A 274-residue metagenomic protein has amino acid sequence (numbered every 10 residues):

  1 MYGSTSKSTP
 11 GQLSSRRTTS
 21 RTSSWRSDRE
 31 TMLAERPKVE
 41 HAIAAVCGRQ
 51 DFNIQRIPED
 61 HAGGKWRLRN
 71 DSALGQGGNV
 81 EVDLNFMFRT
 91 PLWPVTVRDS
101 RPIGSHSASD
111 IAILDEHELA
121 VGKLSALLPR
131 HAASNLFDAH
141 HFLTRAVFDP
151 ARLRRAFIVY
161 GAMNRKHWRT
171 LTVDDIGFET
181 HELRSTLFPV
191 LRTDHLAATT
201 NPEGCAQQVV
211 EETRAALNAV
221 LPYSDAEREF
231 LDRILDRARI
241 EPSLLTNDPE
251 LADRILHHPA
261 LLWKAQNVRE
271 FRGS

Functional and structural regions predicted by a protein language model:
Y2-S274: Compositionally biased terminal segments of proteins
